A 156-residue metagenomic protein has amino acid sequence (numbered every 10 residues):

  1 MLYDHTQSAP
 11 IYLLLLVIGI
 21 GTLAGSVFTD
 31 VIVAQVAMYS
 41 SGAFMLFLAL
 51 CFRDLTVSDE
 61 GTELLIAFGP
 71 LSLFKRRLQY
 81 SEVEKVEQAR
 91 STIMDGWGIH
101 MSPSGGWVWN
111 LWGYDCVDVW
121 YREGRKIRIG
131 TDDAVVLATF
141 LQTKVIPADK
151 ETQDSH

Functional and structural regions predicted by a protein language model:
M1-D30, C116, A134-V136, T152-H156: N-terminal membrane-targeting/pre-transmembrane regions
D30-S41: Hydrophobic alpha-helical transmembrane segments
F47-E63, A67-F68, L73: Transmembrane-cytosolic junction motif
D59-G61, I146-Q153: Intrinsically disordered, low-complexity coil segments
I66-D132, S155: Non-transmembrane, membrane-adjacent beta-strand/coil modules in membrane-associated proteins and peripheral
A134-D149: C-terminal/domain-terminus segments
